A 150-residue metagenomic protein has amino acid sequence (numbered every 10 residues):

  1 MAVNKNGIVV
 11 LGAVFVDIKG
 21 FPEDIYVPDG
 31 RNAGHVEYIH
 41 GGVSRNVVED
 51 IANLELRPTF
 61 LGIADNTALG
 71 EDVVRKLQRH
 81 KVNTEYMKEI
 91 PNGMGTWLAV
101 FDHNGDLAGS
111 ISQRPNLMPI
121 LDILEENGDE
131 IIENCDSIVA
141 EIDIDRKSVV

Functional and structural regions predicted by a protein language model:
M1-I63, A68-D72, R79, W97: Glycine-rich phosphate/adenosyl-contacting loop at the front of the ribokinase-like
A2-V14, K76-E89, F101-V150: Ribokinase/PfkB-type carbohydrate-kinase core domain
L61-N66, T84-M94: Beta-strand->loop->alpha-helix junctions that form or flank phosphate-binding loops in nucleotide-handling enzymes
G70, G95, R146-S148: Short, well-ordered alpha-helical microsegments
